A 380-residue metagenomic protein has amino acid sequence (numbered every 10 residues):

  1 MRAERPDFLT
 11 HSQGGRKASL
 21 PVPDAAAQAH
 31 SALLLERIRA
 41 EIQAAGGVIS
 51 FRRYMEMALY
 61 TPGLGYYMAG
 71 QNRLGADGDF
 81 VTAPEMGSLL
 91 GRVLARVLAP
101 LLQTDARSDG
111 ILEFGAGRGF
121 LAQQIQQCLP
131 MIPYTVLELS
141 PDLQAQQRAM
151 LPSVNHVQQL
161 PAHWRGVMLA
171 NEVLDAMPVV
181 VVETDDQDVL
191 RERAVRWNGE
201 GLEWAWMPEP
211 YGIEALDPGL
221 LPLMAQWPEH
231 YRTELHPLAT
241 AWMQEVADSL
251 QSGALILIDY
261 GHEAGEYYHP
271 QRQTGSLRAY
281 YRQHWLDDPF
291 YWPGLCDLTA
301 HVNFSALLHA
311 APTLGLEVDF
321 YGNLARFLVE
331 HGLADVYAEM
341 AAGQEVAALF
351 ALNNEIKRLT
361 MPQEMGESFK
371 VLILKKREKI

Functional and structural regions predicted by a protein language model:
R2-Q159, W164, V182, R326 (+3 more regions): Rossmann-like AdoMet
A58, M168, L307: A residue-level signal for conserved active-site and pocket-lining positions in enzyme catalytic cores
Y67, M177-V179, E266: Short helix/loop capping segments that flank catalytic or ligand/cofactor-binding pockets
L90, M168, D259: Conserved RecA-like P-loop NTPase ATPase core
F114, L139, V173-A176, Y260: Generic detector of well-ordered alpha-helical packing
H163-D185, T233-P237, A241, S249-I256: A short SAM/SAH-binding and catalytic strip from SAM-dependent methyltransferases
L169-L221, P270-Y280: A mobile, often basic/glycine-rich helix-loop segment that functions as the active-site lid/recognition loop
L216-I380: Long, Lys/Arg- and hydrophobic-enriched amphipathic alpha-helices
